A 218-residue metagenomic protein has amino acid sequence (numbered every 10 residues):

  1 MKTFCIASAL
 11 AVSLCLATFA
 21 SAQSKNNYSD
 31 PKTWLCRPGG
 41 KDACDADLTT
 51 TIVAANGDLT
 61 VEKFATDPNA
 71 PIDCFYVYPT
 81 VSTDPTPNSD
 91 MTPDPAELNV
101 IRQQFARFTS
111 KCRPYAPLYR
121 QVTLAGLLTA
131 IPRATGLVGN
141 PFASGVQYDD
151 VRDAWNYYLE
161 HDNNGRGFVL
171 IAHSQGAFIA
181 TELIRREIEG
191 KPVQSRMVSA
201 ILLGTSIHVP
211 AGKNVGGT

Functional and structural regions predicted by a protein language model:
M1-F4: Positively charged n-region of N-terminal signal peptides that target proteins for export
A7-A17: Bacterial N-terminal signal peptides
T18-A22: Sec/Tat signal peptide C-region and signal peptidase I cleavage site
Q23-V61: N-terminal module-boundary/linker segments of secreted carbohydrate-active enzymes
K32, P38-G40, D67-A70, Y76-G167: Active-site catalytic motif of lipid deacylating hydrolases and related acyltransferases
I101, I179-I188: Short, well-ordered amphipathic alpha-helices
D150-N164, R185-T218: Surface cap/lid and interfacial helix-loop subdomains adjacent to catalytic sites that gate substrate access
A172, G176, A180: Gly/Ala-rich beta-loop-alpha elbow adjacent to hydrolase catalytic centers
